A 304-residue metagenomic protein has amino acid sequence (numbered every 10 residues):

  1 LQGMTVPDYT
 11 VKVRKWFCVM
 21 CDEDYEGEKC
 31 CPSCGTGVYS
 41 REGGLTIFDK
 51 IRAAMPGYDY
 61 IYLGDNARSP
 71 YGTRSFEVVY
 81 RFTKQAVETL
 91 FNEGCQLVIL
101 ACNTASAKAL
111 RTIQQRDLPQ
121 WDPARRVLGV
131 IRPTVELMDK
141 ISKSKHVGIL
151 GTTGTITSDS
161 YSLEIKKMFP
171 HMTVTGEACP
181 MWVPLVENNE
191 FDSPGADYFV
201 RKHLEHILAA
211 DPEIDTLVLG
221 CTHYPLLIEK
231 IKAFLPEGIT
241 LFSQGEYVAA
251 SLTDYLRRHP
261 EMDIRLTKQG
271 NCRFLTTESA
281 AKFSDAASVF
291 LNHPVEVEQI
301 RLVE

Functional and structural regions predicted by a protein language model:
L1-M4, T36, R41-E304: Non-catalytic structural scaffold of enzyme domains
Y9-V11: N-terminal acidic leader/helix
K15, E28: Residues immediately within or flanking Cys/His clusters that coordinate Zn2+ in small zinc-binding modules
W16-C18, A124: Short beta-strand element of the conserved SAM-dependent methyltransferase core
C18-C21, C31-C34: Short cysteine-rich clusters marking metal-coordination/redox-active sites
K29-C31, F290: A short, sequence-level motif marking secondary-structure junctions
